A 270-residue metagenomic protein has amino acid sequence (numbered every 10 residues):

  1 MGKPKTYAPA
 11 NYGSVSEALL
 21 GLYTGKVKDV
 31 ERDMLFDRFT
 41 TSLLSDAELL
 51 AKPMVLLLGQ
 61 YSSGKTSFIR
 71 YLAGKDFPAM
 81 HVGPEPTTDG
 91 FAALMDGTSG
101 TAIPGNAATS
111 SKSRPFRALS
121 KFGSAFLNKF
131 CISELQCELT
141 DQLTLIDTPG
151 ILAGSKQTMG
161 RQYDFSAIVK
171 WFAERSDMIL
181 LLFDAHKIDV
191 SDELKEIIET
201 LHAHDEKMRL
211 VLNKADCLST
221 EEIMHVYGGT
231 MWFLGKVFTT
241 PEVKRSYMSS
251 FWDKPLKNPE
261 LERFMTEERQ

Functional and structural regions predicted by a protein language model:
M1-G154: Conserved G1/Walker A P-loop phosphate-binding module
A10-S14, L50, S63, S67 (+10 more regions): Charged, alpha-helix-enriched surfaces in structured cytosolic catalytic cores of large nucleotide-utilizing machines
A18, F68-L72, R175, E193-I197 (+2 more regions): Alpha-helical scaffold elements adjacent to nucleotide-binding pockets in ATP/GTP-utilizing enzyme cores
Y23, V27-E31, D76-F77, L180 (+5 more regions): Eukaryotic basic, amphipathic alpha-helical target segments in cytosolic regions
L35, I69-G74, P84, N106-T109 (+5 more regions): Short coil/turn segments at secondary-structure boundaries
S99-T101, G150-L152, H186-I188, A215-L218 (+1 more regions): Conserved nucleotide-binding/hydrolysis micro-motifs of P-loop NTPases
E134-H186, I197-V211: Inter-motif core of Ras-like GTPase G domains
T200, H204, M208-R209, K214-Q270: Canonical P-loop GTPase G-domain recognition
